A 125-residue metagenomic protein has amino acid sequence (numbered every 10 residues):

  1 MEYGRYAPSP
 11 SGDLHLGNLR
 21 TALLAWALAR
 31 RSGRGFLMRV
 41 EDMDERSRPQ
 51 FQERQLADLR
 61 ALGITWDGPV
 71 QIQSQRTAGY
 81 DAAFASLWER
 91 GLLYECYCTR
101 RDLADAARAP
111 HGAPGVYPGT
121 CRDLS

Functional and structural regions predicted by a protein language model:
M1-S125: NTP-dependent nucleotidyl-transfer catalytic core
